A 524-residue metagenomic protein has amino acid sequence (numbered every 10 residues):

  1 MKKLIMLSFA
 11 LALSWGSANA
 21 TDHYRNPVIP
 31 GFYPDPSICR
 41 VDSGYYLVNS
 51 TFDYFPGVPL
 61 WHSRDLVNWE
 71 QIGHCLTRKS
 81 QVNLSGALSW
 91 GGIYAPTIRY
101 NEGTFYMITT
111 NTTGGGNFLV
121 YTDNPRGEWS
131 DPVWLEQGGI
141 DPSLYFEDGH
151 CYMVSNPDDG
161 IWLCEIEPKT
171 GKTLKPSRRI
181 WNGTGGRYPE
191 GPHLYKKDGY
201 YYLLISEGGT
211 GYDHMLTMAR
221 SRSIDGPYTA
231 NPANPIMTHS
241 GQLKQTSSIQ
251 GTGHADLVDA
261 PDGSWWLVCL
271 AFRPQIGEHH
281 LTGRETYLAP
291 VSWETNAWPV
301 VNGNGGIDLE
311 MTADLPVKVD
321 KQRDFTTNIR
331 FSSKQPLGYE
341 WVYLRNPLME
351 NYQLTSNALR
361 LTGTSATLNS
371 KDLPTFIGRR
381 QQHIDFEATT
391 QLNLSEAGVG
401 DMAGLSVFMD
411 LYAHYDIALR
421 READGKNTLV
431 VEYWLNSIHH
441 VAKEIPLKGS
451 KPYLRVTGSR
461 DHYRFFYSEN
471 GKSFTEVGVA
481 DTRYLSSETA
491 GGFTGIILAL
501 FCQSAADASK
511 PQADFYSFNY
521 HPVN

Functional and structural regions predicted by a protein language model:
L4-L13: Sec-dependent N-terminal signal peptides
L13-N19: C-terminal segment of classical bacterial N-terminal signal peptides
A20-N524: Carbohydrate-active catalytic/glycan-binding domains of CAZyme proteins, especially the secreted or lumenal ectodomains
